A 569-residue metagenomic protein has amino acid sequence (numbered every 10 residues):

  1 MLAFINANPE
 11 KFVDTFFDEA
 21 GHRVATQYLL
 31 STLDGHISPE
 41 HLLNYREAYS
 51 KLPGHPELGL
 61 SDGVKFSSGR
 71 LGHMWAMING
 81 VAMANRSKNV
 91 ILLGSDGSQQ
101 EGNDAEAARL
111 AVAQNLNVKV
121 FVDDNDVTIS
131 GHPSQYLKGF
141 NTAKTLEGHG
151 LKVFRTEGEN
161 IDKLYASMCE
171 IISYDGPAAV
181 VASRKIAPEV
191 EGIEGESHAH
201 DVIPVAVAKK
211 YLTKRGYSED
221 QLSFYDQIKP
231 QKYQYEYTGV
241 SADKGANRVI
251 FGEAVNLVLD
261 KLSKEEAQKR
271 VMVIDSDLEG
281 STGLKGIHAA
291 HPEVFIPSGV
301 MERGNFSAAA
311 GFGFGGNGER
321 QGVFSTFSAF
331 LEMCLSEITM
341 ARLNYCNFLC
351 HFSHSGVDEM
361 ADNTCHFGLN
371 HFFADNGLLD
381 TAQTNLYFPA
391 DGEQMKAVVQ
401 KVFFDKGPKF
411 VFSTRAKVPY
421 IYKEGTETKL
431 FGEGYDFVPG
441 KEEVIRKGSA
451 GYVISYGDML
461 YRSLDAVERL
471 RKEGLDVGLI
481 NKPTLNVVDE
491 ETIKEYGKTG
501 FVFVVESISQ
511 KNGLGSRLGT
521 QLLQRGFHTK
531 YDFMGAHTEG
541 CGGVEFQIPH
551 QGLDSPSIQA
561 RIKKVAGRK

Functional and structural regions predicted by a protein language model:
M1-A113, Q135, L284-K285, L369-N370 (+2 more regions): Cofactor-binding active-site loop characterized by glycine-rich and histidine/acidic residues
F16-H22, P56-W75, S95-Q99, T156-E159 (+8 more regions): Active-site nucleophile and cofactor-binding loops and adjacent substrate-binding regions of central metabolic enzymes
H36-A48, Q114-F121, G148, I296 (+2 more regions): A glycine-rich helix N-cap at a beta->alpha junction
L58, G63-V181, E359-F367: Thiamine diphosphate
V81-N85, E253-L262, K285-H288, N370-A374 (+4 more regions): Glycine-/acidic-rich phosphate or pyrophosphate-binding loops and their flanking alpha/beta elements
R86-V90, S134-C169, N344-C346, S353-G407 (+1 more regions): Conserved thiamine diphosphate
K144-H149, I161-E236, V418-P439, K511-Q521: Glycine/aspartate-rich loop-and-adjacent alpha/beta segment that forms the canonical ThDP
S223-L331, R342-L343, R471: Non-catalytic terminal/interface segments that mediate subunit docking, oligomerization, and allosteric communication
